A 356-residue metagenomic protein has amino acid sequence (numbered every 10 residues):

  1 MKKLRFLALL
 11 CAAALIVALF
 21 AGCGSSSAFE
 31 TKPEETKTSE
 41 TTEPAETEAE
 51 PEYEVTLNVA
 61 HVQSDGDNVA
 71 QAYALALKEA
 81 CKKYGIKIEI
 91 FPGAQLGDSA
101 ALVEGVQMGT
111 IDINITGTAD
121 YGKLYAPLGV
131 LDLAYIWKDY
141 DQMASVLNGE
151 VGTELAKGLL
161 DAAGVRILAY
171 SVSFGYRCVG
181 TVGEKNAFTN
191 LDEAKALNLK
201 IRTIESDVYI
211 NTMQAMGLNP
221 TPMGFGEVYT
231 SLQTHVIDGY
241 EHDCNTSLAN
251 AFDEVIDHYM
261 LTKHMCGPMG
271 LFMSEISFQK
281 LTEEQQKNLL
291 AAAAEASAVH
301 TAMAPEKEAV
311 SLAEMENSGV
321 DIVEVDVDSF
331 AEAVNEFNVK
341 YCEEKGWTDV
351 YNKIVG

Functional and structural regions predicted by a protein language model:
M1-T56, G356: Short, low-complexity disordered leader/linker segments with a strong preference for bacterial N-terminal type II
V17-A18, E154, S297-H300: A short hydrophobic/aromatic micro-motif that marks alpha-helical segments and, especially, helix-coil
G24-F29, E48-D141, L160-D161, R166-G356: N-terminal secretory/targeting leader peptides
D141-K157: A gly/proline- and charged-residue-enriched helix-loop-helix capping module
